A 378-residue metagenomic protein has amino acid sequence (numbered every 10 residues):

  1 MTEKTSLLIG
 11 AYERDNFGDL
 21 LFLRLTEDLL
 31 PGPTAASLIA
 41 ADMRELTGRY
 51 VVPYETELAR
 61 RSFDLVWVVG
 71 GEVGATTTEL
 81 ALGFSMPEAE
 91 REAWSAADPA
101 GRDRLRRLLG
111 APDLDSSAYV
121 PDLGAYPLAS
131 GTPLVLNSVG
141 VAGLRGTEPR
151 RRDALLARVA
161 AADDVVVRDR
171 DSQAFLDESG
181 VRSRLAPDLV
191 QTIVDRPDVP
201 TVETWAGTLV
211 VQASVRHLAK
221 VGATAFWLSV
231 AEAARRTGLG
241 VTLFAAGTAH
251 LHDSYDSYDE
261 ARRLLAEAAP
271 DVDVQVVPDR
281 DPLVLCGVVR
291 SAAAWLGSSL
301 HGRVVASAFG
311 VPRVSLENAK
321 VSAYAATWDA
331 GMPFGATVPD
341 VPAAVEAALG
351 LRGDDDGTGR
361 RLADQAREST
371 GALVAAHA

Functional and structural regions predicted by a protein language model:
M1-A378: Active-site anion-handling motifs in enzyme catalytic cores
